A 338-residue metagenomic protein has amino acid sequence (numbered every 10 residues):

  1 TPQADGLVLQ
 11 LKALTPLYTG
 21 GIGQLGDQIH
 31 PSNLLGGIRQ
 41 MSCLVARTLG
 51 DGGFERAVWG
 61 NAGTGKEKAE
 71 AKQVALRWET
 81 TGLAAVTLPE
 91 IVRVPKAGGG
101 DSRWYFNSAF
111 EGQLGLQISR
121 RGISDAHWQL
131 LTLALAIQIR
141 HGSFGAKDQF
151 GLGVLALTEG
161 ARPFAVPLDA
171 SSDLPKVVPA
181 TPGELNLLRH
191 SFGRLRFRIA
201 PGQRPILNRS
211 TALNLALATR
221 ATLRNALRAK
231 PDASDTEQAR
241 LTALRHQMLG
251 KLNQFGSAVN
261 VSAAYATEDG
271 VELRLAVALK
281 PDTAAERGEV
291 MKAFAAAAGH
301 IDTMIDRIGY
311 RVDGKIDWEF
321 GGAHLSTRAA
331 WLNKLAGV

Functional and structural regions predicted by a protein language model:
T1-V338: Basic, Gly/Ser/Thr-rich N-terminal segments that form RNA-phosphate-binding interfaces in CRISPR RAMP
